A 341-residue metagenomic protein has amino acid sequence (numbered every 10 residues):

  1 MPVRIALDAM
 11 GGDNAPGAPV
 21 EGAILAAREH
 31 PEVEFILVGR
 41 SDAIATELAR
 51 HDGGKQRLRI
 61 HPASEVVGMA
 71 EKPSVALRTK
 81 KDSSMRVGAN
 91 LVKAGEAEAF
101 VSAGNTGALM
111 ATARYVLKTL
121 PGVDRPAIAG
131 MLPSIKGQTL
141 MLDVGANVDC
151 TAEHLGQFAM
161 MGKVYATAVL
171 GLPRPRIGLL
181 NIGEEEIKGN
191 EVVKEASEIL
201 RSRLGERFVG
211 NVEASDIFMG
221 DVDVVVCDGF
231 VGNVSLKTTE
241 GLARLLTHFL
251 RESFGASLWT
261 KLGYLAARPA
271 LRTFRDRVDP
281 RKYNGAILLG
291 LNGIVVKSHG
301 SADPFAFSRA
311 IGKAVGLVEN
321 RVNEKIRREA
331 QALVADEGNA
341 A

Functional and structural regions predicted by a protein language model:
M1-G11, A23-E34, E329: Generic N-terminal amphipathic, Lys/Arg-enriched alpha-helix
I5-G17, A146-G156, K297-P304: Short, glycine-rich nucleotide/cofactor-binding loops
P16-A18, H30, E34-I36, S41-A45 (+3 more regions): Glycine-rich phosphate/diphosphate-binding loop of Rossmann-like nucleotide-binding domains
A18-M69: N-terminal glycine-rich anion-binding loop in soluble enzyme alpha/beta folds
D52-A97: Phosphate/nucleotide-donor binding subsite
E98, G104-H154, F158-A159, V164: Glycine/threonine-rich beta-strand-loop-alpha-helix active-site module that forms ligand/phosphate-binding
R114-M141, D221-V225, G229-A340: Glycine-rich phosphate/nucleotide-binding loop
